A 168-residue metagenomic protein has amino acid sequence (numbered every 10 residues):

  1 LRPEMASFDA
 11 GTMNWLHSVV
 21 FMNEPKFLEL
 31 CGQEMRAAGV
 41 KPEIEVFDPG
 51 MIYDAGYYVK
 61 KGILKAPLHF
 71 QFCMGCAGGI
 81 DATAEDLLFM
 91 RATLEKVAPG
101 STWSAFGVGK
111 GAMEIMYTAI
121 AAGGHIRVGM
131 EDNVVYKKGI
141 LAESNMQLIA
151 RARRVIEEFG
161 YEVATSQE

Functional and structural regions predicted by a protein language model:
L1: Glycine-rich nucleotide/cofactor/substrate-binding loop typically near the N-terminus or early in the first domain
E4-E131: Catalytic alpha/beta core domains of metabolic enzymes, predominantly
V20, K137-Y161: C-terminal helical cap(s) of enzyme catalytic domains, especially alpha/beta-barrels
E45, F159-E168: Flexible, glycine/charged-enriched surface loops at secondary-structure junctions
I63, G129, N133-V135, I140 (+1 more regions): Residue-level preference for alpha-helix termini and adjacent loops
H69-G78, R151-V163: Short, basic, helix/turn surface patches
L88, Y117-G124, M146-A150, R154 (+1 more regions): A generic structural signal for well-ordered alpha-helical surface patches
T102-V108, Y136-E143: Short, glycine/charged-rich beta-strand-loop motifs at protein surfaces that mediate ligand recognition and catalysis
